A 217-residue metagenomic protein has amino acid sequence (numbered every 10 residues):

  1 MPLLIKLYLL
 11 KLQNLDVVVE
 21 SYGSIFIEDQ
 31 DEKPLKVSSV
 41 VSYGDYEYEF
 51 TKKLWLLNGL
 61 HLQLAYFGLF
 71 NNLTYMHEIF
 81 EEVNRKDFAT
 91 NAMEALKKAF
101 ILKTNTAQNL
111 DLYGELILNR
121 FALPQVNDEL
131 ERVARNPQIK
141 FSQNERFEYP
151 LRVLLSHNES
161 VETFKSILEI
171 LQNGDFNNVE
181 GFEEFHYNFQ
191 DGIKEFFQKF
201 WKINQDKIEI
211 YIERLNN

Functional and structural regions predicted by a protein language model:
M1-N217: Substrate/ligand-engaging "lid" and interaction regions
